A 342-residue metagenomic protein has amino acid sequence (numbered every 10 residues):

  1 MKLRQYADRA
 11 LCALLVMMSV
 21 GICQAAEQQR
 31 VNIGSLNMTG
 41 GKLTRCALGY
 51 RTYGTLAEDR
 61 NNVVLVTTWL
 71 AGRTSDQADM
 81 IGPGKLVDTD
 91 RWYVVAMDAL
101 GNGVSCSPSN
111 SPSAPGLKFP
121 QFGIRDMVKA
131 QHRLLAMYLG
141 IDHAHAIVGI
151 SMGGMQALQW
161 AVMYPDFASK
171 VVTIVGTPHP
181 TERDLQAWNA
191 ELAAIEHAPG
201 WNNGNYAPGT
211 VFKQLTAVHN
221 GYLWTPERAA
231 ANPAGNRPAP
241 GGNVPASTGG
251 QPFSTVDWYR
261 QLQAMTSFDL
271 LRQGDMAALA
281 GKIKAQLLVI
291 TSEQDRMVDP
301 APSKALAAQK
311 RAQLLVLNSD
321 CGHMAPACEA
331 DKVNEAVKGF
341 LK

Functional and structural regions predicted by a protein language model:
Q24-V66, T74: Catalytic-loop region of hydrolases
R51-S113: N-terminal cap/lid subdomain of alpha/beta-hydrolase-fold enzymes
R125-H145: Conserved acidic catalytic loop of the alpha/beta-hydrolase fold
D142-R183: Conserved hydrolase catalytic core segment
F167-T248: Alpha/beta-hydrolase-fold enzymes
I283, V289-T291, D295: Short beta-strand/loop motif that positions the catalytic acidic residue of the alpha/beta-hydrolase fold
R296-P302: Conserved alpha/beta-hydrolase "acid-adjacent" motif
D320-D331: Catalytic histidine-centered segment of alpha/beta-hydrolase-like enzymes
